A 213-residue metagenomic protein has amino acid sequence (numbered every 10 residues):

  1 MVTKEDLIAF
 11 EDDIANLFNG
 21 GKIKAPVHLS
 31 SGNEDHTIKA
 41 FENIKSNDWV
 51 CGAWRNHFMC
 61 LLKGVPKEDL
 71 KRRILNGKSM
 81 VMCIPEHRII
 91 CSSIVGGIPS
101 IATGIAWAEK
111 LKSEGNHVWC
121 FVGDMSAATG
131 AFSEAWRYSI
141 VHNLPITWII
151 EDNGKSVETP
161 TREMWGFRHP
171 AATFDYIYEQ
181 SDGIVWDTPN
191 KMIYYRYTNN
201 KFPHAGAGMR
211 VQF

Functional and structural regions predicted by a protein language model:
M1-P26: Cofactor-/ligand-binding subdomain signature composed of acidic, glycine-rich, tryptophan-containing flexible loops
V2, D124, G130, Y178 (+1 more regions): Alpha-helical protein-protein interaction elements
T3-K4, L17-F18, S113-N116, W148: A short alpha-helix capping/helix-coil boundary motif
F10, F18, F41, F58 (+7 more regions): Phenylalanine-focused residue identity feature
A15, K22-H142, E163-F167: Cofactor-binding active-site loop characterized by glycine-rich and histidine/acidic residues
H142-F213: Thiamine diphosphate
